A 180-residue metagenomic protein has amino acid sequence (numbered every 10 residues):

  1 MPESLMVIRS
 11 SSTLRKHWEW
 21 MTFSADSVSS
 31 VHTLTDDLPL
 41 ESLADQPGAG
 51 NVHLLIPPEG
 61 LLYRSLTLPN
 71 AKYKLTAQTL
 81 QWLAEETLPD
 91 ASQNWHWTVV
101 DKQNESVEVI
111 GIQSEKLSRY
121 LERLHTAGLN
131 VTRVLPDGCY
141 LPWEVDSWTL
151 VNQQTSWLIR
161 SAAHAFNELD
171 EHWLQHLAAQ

Functional and structural regions predicted by a protein language model:
M1-Q180: Hydrophobic/aromatic-enriched cytosolic interaction surfaces used to assemble or bind macromolecules
